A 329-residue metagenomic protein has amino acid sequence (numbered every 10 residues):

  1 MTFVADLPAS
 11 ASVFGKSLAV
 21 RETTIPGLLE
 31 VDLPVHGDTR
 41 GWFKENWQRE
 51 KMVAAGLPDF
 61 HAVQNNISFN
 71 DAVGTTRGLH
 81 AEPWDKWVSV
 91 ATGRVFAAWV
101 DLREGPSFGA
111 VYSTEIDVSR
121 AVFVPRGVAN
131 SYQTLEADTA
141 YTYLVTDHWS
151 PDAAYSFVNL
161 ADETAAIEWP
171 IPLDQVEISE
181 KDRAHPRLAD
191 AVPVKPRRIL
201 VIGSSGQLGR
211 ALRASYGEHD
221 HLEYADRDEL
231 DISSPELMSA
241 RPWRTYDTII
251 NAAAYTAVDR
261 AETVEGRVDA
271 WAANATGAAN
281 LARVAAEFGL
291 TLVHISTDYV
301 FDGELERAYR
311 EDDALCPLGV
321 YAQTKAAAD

Functional and structural regions predicted by a protein language model:
T2-I116, E136-D138, D147-A153, F157-P196: Non-catalytic, conserved peripheral segments adjacent to functional cores
V118, R126-V145: Ligand-binding loop in jelly-roll beta-barrel domains
P196-E218: N-terminal Rossmann NAD(P)H-binding glycine-rich loop of SDR-like oxidoreductase domains
I202, A225, I249-A253, L292-T297: SDR active-site strand-loop-helix element
H219-A240: Adenosine-cofactor binding site in Rossmann-like domains, unifying the SAM/SAH pocket of S-adenosylmethionine-dependent
P235-A273: NAD(P)H-binding glycine-rich loop region in Rossmannoid oxidoreductase-like domains and their noncatalytic homologs
V268-G277, E287, V300-D329: Catalytic helix-loop patch of NAD(P)-dependent Rossmann-fold dehydrogenases
